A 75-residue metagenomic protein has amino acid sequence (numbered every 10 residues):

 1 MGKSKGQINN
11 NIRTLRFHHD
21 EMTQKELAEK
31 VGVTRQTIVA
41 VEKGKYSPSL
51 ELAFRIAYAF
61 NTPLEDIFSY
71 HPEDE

Functional and structural regions predicted by a protein language model:
M1-D20: A short, Lys/Arg-rich alpha-helix, primarily the initiator
G2, S69-E75: Short, charged recognition helix plus adjacent turn of helix-turn-helix-like nucleic-acid-binding domains
N10, E21-M22, P48-E51: Residue-level signal for the short linker/turn that defines the boundary of a DNA-recognition helix
F17-H18, E29, Y58: Alpha-helical residues within the helix-turn-helix
E21-A40: Short alpha-helical DNA-recognition segment
E51-D66: DNA major-groove recognition helix of helix-turn-helix/homeodomain DNA-binding modules
